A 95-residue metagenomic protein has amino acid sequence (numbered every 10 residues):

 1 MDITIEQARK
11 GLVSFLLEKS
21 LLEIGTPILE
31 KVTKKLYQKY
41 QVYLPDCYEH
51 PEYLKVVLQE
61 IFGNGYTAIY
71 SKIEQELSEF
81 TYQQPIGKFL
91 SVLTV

Functional and structural regions predicted by a protein language model:
M1-V95: Long, compositionally biased intrinsically disordered regulatory segments in eukaryotic proteins
